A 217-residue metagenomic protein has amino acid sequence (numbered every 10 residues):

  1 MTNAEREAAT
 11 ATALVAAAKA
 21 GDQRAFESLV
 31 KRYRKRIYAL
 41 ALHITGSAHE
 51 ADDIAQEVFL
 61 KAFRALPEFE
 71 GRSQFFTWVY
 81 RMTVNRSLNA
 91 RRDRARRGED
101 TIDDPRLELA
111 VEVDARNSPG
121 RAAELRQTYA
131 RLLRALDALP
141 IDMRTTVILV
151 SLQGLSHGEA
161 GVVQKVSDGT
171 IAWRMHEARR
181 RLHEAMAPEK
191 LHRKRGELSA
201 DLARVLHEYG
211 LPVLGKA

Functional and structural regions predicted by a protein language model:
T2-A4, K19-S28, Y38-E57, D168: Short, charged helix-capping/linker segments at alpha-helix termini
T2-N3, R131-R134, V162-K165, R180-A217: C-terminal edge and immediately downstream basic/flexible tail or linker adjoining helix-turn-helix-like DNA-binding
A9, A16, A20-Q23, A95 (+3 more regions): Amphipathic alpha-helical segment used for protein-protein interaction
K19-A20, G46-S47, E57-Q74, D93-A95: Sigma70-family region 2
D53-L60, S73-N85: Structural recognition of an alpha-helix C-terminal capping motif at a helix-to-coil junction
P67-G71, R81-I102, L125, E177 (+1 more regions): Arg/Lys-rich amphipathic alpha helix in sigma70-family domain 2
V84, L88, L132, M143 (+3 more regions): DNA-recognition helix of helix-turn-helix
A90-E112, A123, L191-A200: Short, basic/polar amphipathic helix motif occurring as a linker/hinge flanking DNA-binding modules in transcription
